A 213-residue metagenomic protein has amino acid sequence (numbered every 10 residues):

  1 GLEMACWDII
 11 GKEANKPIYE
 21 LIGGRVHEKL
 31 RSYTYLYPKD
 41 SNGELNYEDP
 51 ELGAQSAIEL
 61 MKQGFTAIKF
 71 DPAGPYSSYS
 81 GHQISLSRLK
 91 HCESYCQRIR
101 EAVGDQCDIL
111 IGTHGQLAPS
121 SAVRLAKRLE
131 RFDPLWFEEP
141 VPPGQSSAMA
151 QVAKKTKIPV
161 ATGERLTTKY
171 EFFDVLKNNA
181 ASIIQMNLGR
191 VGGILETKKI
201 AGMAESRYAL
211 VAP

Functional and structural regions predicted by a protein language model:
G1-L110, Q116, S120-V123, K127-R131: N-terminal capping/lid subdomain adjacent to the active-site entrance of alpha/beta enzymes
F70-P72, Y76-P213: Catalytic core of soluble alpha/beta enzymes
